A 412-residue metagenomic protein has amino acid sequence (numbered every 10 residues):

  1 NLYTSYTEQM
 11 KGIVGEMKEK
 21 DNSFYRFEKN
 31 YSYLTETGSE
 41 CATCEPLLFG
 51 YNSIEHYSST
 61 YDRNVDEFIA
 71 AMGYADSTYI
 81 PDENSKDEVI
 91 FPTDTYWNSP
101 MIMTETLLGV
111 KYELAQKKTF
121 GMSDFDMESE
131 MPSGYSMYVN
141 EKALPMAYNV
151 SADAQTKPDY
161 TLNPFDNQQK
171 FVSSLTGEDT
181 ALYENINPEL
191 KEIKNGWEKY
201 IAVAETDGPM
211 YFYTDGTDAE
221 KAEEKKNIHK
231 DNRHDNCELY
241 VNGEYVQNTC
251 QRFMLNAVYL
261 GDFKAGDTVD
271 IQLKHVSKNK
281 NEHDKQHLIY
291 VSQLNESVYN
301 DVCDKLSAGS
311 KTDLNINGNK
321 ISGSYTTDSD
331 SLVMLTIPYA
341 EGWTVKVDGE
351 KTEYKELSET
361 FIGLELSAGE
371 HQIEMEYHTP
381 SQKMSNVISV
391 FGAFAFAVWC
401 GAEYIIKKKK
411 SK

Functional and structural regions predicted by a protein language model:
N1-E189, I193-W197, N232-V246, C250-N279 (+1 more regions): Conserved luminal/periplasmic juxtamembrane motif of membrane-embedded glycan-processing enzymes
E178-K412: Active-site-proximal, structured, solvent-exposed surfaces of multi-pass membrane proteins that position macromolecular
